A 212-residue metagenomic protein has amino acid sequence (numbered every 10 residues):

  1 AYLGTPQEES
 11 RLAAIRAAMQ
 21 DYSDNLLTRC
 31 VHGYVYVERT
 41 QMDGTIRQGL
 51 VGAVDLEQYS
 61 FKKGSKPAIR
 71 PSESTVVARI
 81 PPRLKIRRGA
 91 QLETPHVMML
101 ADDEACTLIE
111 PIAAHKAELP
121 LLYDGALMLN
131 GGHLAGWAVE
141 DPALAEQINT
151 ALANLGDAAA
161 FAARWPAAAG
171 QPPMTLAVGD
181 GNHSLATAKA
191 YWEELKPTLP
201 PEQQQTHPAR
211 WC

Functional and structural regions predicted by a protein language model:
A1-G131, A138-E140: N-terminal extension/subdomain marker
G89-L92, A168-G170, Q205-T206: Solvent-exposed alpha-helices and their adjacent loops that cap or buttress functional pockets in soluble metabolic
T94-H96, P173-T175, W211: Extracellular structured ligand-interaction cores
A117, K196-Q204: A short alpha->loop->secondary-structure connector
A126-D157: Portal/gating segments that form or line small-molecule/metal binding sites
A143, T150, N154-T198: Active-site beta-strand/loop microenvironment that shapes enzyme catalytic pockets
E202-C212: Class I SAM-dependent methyltransferase SAM-binding "motif I" and its flanking Rossmann-like core
